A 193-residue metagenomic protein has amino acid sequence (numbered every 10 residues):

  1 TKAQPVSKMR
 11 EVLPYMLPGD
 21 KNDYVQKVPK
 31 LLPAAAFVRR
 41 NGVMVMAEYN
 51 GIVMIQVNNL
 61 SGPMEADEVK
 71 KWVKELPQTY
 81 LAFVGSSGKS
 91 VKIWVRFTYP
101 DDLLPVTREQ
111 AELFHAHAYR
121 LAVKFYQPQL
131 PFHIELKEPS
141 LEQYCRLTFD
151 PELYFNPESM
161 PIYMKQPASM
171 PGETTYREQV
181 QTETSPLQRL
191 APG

Functional and structural regions predicted by a protein language model:
T1-K89, F97-H115, Q188-G193: Signature for HUH/AEP ssDNA processing cores
G42-M64, T98-G193: DNA replication initiation modules
V84-V91, P139-Y144: Short Gly/Ser/Thr- and Asp/Glu-enriched loop/turn motifs at secondary-structure junctions
